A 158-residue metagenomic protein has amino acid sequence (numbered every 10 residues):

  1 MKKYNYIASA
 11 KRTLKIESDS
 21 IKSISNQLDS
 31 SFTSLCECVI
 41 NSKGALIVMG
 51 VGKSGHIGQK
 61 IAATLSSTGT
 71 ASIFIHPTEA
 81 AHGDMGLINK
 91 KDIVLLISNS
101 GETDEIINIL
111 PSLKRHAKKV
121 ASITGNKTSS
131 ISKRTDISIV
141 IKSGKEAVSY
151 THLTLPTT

Functional and structural regions predicted by a protein language model:
K2-G44: An N-terminal, well-structured beta->alpha segment
F32-S66: Conserved H-X4-D acyltransferase segment
L46, V94, V120, S138-I139: Short, well-ordered beta-strand core segments
K60-D104: Glycine-rich oxoanion-binding loops at beta->alpha junctions
T68, H116, R134-T135: Short, structured coil segments at secondary-structure junctions
H76, S98-S100, T124, I139-Y150: Short beta->alpha connector loops at strand-helix junctions that form conserved, small/polar/Pro-enriched
I93-S130: A generic, well-ordered mixed alpha/beta core segment in the N-terminal half of proteins
T151-T157: Conserved small/polar residues in nucleotide/adenosyl-binding loops
